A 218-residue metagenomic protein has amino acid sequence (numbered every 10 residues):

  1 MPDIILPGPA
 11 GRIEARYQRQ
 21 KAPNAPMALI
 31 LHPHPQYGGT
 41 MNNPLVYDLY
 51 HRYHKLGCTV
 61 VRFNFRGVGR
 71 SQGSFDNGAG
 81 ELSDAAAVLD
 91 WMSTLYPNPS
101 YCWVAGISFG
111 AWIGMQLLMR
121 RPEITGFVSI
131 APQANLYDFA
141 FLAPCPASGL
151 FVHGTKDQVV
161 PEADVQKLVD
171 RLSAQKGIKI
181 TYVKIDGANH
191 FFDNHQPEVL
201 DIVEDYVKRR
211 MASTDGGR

Functional and structural regions predicted by a protein language model:
M1-I5: A domain-start/cap signature at the N-terminus of enzymes
L6-Y96: Serine-hydrolase catalytic machinery in alpha/beta-hydrolase-like enzymes
P44-Y47, A143-P146, Q166: Charged helix-capping and loop-helix junction motifs
S83-A147: Primarily recognizes the serine-hydrolase "nucleophile elbow" in alpha/beta-hydrolase and SGNH/GDSL folds
C145-P146, L150-H153, D157: Short beta-strand/loop motif that positions the catalytic acidic residue of the alpha/beta-hydrolase fold
T155-V160, H190-F191: Acidic catalytic loop of the alpha/beta-hydrolase fold
P161-R171: Short alpha-helix in the alpha/beta-hydrolase fold that links the catalytic acid
Q175-R218: C-terminal catalytic histidine-bearing segment of alpha/beta-hydrolase fold enzymes
